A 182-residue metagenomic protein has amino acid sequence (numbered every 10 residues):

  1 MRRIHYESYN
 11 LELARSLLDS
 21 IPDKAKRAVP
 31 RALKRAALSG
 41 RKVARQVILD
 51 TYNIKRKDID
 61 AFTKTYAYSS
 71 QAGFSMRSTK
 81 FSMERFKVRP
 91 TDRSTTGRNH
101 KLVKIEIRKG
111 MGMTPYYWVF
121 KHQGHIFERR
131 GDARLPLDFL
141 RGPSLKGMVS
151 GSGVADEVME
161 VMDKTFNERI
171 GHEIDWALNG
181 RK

Functional and structural regions predicted by a protein language model:
M1-K182: Short, Lys/Arg-rich flexible segments
